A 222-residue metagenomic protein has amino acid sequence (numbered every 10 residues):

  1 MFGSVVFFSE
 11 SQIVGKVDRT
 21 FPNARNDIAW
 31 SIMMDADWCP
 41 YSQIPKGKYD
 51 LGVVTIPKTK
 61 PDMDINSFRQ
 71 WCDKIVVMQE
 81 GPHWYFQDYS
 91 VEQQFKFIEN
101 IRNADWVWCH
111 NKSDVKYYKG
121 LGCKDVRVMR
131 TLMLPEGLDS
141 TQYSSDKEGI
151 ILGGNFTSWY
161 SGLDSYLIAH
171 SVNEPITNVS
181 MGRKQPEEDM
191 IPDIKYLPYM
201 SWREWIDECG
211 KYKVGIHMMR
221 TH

Functional and structural regions predicted by a protein language model:
M1-K74, D105, Y117: N-terminal pre-catalytic "stem/leader" segment of glycosyltransferase-like enzymes
D18-F21, L134-W205: Conserved catalytic-core segment of nucleotide-activated headgroup transferases in glycan assembly
D35-W38, Y49-V53, C72-I75, A104 (+3 more regions): Active-site regions of enzymes building and remodeling cell-envelope glycoconjugates
S42, P57-K60, H110-V115, V179-E188: Short, polar loop motifs at secondary-structure junctions
V76-V91: A short, histidine- and acid-enriched strand-loop-helix "catalytic/donor-clamping" loop that lines the nucleotide-sugar
Y89-V107: Membrane-proximal helix-turn-helix segments that form the acceptor-binding/catalytic region of lipid-linked
D105-K116, C123-D139: Donor nucleotide-sugar binding/catalytic pocket of nucleotide-sugar-dependent glycosyltransferases
C209-H222: Acidic donor-binding loop of glycosyltransferase active sites
